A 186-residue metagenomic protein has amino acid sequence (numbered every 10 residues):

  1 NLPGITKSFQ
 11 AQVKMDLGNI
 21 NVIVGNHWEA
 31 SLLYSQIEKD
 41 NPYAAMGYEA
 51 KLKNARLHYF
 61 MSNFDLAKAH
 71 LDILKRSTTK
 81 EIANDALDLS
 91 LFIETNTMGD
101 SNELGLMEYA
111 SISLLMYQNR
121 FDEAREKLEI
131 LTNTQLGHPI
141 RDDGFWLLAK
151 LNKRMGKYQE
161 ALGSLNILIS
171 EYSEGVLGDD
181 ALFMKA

Functional and structural regions predicted by a protein language model:
N1-A186: Acidic, polar-rich low-complexity tracts and alpha-helical solenoid repeat scaffolds
